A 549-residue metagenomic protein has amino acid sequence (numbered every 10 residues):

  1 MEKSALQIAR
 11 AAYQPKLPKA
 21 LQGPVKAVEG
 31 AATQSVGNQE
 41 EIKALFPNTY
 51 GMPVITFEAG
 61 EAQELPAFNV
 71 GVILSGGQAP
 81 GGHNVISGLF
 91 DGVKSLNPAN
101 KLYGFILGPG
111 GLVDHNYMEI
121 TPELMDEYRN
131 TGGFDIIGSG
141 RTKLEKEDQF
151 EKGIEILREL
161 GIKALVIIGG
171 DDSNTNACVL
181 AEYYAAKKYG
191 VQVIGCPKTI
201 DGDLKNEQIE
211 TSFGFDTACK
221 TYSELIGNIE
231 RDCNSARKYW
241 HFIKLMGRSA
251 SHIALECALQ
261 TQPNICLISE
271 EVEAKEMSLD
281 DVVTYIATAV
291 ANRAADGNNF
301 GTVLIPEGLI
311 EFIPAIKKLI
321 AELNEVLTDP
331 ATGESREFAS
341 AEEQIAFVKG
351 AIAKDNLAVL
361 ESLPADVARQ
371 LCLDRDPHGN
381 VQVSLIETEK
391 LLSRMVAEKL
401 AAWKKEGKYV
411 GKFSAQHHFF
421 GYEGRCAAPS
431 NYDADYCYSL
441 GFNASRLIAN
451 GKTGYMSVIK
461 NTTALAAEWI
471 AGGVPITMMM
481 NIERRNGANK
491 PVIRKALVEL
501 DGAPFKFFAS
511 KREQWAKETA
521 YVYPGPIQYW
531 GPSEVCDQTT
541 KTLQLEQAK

Functional and structural regions predicted by a protein language model:
M1-G23, I316-I320, G333-K549: C-terminal non-catalytic interaction/assembly regions of soluble proteins
M1-P18, Q63-V113: N-terminal phosphate-binding or glycine-rich loops at protein starts, especially the Walker A/P-loop of NTPases
E2-Y50: Helix-enriched interaction subdomains in cytosolic or periplasmic regions, typified by TIR/SEFIR signaling/NADase cores
G30-Q63, L112-K163, I200, T211-D216 (+2 more regions): Glycine-rich oxoanion-binding loops at beta->alpha junctions
L65-I73, Y128-G140, K198-E210, S235-K238 (+1 more regions): Gly-rich Lys/Arg/Thr-decorated short loops/hinges at beta-loop-alpha junctions or inter-strand turns that position
A79-L89, L112-V113, E145-F150, D171-V179 (+3 more regions): Short glycine/serine/threonine-rich phosphate/pyrophosphate-binding segments that cradle anionic phosphate groups
N100, A164-G169, T175-Q192, E207-K412: Accessory alpha-helical/coil subdomains and C-terminal extensions that flank or cap enzyme catalytic cores
